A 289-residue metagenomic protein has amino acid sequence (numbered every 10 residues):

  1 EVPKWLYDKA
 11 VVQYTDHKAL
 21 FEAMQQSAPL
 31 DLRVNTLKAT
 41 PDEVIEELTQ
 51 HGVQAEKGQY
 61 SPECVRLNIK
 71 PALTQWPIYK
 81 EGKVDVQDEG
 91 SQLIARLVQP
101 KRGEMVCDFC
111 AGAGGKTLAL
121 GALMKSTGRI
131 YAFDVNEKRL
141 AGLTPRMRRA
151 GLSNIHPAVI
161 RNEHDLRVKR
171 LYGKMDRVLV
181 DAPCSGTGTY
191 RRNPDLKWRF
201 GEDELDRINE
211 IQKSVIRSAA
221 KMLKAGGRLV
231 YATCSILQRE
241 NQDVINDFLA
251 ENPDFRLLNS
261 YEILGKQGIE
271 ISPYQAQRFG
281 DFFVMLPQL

Functional and structural regions predicted by a protein language model:
E1-L289: S-adenosylmethionine
